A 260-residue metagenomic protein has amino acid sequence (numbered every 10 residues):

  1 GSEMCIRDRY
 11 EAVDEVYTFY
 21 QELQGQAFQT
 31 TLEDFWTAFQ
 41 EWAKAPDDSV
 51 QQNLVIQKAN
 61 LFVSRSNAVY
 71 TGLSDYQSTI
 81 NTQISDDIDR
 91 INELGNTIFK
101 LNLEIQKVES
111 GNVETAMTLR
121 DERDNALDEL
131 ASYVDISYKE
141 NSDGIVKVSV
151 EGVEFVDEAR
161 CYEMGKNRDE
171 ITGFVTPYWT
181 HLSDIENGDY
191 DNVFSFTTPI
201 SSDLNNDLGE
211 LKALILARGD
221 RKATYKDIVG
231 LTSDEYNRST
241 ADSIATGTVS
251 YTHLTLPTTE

Functional and structural regions predicted by a protein language model:
G1-E3, R7-L254, E260: Structural signature of extracellular appendage/secretion-system components
